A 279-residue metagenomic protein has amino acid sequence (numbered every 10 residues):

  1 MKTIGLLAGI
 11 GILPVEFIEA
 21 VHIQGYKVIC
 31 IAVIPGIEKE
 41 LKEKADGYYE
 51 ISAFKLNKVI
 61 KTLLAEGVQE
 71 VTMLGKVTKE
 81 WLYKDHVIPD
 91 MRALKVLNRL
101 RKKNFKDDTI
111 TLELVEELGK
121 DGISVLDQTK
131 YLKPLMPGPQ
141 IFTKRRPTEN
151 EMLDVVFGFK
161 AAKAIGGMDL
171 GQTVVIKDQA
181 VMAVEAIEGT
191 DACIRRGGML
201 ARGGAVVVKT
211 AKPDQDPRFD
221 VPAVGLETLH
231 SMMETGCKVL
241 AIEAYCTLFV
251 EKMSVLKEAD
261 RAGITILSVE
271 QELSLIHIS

Functional and structural regions predicted by a protein language model:
K2-V33: N-terminal basic/disordered segments at the start of proteins
V28-I34, V207-V208, L240-A244: Short internal beta-strands
V33-A53: N-terminal beta-loop-helix "entrance" segment that forms/cooperates in small-molecule cofactor or anionic ligand
G47-T62, P222: Glycine-rich, highly charged phosphate/nucleotide-binding loops
V87-T143: Hydrophobic alpha-helical segments and helix pairs
D108, Q128-L229: Conserved mixed alpha/beta catalytic, RNA-binding, or beta-rich assembly cores of soluble enzyme, regulatory
T235-V239, E243-T247, M253-L267: C-terminal binding/interaction regions
I276-S279: Conserved small/polar residues in nucleotide/adenosyl-binding loops
